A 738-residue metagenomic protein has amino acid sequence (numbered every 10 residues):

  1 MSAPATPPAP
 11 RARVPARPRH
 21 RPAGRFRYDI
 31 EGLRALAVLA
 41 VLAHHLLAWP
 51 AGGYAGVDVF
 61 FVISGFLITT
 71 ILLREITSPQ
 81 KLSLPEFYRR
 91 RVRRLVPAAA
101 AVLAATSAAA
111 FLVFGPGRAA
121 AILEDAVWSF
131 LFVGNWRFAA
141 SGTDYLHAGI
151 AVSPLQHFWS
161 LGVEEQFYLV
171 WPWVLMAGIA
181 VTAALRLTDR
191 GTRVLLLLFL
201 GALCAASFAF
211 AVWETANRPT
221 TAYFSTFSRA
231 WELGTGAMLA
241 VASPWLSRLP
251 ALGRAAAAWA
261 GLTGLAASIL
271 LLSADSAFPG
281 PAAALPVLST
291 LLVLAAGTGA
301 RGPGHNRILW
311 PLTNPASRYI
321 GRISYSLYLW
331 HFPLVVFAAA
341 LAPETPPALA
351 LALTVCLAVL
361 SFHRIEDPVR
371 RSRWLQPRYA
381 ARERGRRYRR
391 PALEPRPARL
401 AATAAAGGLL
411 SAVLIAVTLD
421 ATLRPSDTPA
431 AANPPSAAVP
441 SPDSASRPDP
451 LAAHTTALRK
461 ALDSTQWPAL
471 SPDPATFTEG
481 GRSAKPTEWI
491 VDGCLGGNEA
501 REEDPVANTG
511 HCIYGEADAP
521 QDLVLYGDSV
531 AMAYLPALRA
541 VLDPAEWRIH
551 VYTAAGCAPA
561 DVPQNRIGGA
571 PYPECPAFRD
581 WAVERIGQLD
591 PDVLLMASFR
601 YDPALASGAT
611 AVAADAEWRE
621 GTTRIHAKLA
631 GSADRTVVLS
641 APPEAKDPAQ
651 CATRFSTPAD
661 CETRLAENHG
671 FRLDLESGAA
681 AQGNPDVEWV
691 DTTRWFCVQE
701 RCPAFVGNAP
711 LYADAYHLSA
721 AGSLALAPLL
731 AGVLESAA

Functional and structural regions predicted by a protein language model:
S2-R382, L393-A398, A406-L410, A709: Membrane-interface helix/loop caps of multi-pass membrane proteins
A274, P343, V355-C356, H363 (+1 more regions): Extracellular/periplasmic envelope-modification machinery, especially enzymes that add or remove acyl/ester groups on
